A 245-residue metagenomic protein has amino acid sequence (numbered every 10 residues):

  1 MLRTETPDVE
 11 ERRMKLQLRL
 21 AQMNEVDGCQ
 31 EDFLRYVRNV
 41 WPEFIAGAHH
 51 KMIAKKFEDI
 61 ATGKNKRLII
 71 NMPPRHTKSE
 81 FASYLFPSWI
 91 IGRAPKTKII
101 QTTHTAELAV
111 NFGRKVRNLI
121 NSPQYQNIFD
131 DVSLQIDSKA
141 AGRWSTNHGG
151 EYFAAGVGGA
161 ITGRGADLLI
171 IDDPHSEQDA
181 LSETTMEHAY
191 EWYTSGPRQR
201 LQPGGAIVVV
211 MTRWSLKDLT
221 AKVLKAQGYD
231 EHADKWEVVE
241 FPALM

Functional and structural regions predicted by a protein language model:
M1-H76, E80-M245: Short, flexible loop motifs at catalytic/binding sites
